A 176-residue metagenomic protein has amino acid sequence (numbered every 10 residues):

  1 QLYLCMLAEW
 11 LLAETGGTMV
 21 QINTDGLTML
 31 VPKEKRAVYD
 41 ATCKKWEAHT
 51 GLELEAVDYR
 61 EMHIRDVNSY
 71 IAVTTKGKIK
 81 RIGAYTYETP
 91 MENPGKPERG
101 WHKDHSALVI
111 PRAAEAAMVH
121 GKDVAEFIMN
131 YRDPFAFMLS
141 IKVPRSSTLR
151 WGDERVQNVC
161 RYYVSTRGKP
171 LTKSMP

Functional and structural regions predicted by a protein language model:
Q1-E14: Short amphipathic alpha-helix segments
Q1-L4, V20-I22, K35-Y39: Active-site-proximal structural scaffolding
L12-A13, M19, A48: Long amphipathic alpha-helical segments
G16-V31: Catalytic palm active-site di-aspartate
R36-P176: C-terminal, non-catalytic extensions of nucleic-acid polymerases
